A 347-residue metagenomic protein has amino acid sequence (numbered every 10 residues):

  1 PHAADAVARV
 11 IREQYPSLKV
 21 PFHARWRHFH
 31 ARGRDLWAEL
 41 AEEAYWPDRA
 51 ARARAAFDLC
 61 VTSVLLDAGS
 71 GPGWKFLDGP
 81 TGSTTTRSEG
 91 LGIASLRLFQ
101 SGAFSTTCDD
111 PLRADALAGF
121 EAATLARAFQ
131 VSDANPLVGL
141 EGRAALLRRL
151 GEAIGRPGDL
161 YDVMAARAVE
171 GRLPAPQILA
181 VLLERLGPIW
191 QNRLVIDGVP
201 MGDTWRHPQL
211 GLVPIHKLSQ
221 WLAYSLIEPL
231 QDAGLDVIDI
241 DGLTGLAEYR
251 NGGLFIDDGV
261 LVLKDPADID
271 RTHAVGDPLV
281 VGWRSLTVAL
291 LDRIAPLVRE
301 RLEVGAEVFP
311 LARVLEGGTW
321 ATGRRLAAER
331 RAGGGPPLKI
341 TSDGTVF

Functional and structural regions predicted by a protein language model:
P1-L235, D239-A267, R271, P278-F347: Extended, well-ordered protein cores
